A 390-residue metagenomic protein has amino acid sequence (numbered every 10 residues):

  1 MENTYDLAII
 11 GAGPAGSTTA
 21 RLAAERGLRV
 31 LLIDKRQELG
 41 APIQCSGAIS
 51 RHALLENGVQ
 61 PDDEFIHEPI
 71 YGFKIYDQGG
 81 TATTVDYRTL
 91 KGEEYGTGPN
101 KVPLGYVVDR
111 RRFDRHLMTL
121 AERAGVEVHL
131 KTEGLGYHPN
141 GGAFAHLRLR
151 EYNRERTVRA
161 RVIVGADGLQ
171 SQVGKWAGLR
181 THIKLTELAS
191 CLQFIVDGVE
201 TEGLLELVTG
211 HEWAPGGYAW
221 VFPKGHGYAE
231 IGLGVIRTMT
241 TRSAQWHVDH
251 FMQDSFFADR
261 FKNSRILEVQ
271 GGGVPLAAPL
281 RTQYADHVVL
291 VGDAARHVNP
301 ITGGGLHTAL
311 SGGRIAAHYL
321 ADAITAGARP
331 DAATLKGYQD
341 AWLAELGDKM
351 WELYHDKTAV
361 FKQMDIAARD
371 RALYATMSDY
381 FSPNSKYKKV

Functional and structural regions predicted by a protein language model:
E2-G13: Beta1/beta-strand and adjacent pyrophosphate-binding region of the FAD-binding site in flavoprotein oxidoreductases
A8, A24-Q44: Glycine-rich FAD pyrophosphate-binding loop
G16-S17: N-terminal Rossmann-fold NAD(P) dinucleotide-binding loop
R36-G58: Conserved N-terminal glycine-rich FAD pyrophosphate-binding loop of Rossmann-like flavoproteins
L54-H116: A conserved beta-strand/loop capping segment in the N-terminal third of enzymes that catalyze redox or closely related
R115, T119-D259: Predominantly flavin-linked oxidoreductase catalytic cores and closely associated redox partners
M239-Y319, I324, A328: FAD/FMN-dependent oxidoreductases across multiple families
A321-V390: C-terminal helical "tail/cap" subdomain of flavin- and related membrane-associated enzymes
